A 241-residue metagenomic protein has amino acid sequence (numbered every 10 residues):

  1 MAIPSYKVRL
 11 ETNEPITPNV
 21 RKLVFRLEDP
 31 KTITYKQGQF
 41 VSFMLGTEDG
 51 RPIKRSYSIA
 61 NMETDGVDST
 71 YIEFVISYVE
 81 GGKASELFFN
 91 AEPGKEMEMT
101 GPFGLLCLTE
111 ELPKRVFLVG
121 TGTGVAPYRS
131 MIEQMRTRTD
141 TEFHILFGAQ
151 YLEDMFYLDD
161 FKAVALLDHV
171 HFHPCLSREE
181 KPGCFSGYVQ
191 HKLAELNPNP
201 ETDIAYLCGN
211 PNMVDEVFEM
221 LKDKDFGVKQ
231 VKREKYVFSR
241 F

Functional and structural regions predicted by a protein language model:
A2-K7, E142, L146-F241: Reductase modules of NAD(P)H-dependent flavoproteins
A2-P93: Ferredoxin-reductase
G101-L112: A short, basic/flexible loop-to-alpha-helix module at the beginning of a structural domain
P113, R136-F143: Conserved S-adenosyl-L-methionine
F117-V119, Y206: Conserved beta-strand elements of the Class I
T121-V125: Ser/Thr-glycine-rich phosphate-binding loops at phosphate-binding pockets of nucleotides, nucleotide cofactors
P127-R136: Histidine-anchored nucleotide/phosphate-binding helix
